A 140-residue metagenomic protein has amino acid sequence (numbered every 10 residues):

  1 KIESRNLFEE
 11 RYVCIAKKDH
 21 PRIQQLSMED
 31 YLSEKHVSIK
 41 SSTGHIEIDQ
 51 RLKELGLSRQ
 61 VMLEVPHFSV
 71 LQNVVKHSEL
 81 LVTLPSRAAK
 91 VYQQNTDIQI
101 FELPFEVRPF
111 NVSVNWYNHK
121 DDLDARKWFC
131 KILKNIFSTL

Functional and structural regions predicted by a protein language model:
K1-Y12, A16, Q50, Q99-F101: Short beta-strand-centered segments that line the small-molecule binding cleft or hinge of alpha/beta clamshell
R5, E29, Q72-N73, K127: Alpha-helical segments flanking ligand/cofactor-binding loops in enzyme cores
N6, Q25, D30, E64 (+1 more regions): Short aromatic/basic micro-patch
N6, V13-I15, V37, L81 (+1 more regions): Residues embedded in well-ordered beta-strands
E9, S33, Q94: Phosphate-coordinating loops and pocket residues in cytosolic domains that bind phosphorylated ligands
K17, P21-I23, V70, Q99-L140: A late-sequence structural motif
P21-L26, E34-L55, S86, D122-R126 (+2 more regions): Secondary-structure junction motif
T43-Q99: Hydrophobic hinge/microswitch elements
